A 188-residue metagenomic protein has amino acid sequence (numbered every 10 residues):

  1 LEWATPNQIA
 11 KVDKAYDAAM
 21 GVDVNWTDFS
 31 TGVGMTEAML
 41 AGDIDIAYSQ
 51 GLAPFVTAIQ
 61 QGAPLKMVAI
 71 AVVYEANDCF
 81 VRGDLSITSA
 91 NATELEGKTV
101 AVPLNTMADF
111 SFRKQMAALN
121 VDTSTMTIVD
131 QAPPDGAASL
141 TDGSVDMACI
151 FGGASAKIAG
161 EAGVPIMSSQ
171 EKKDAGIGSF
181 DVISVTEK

Functional and structural regions predicted by a protein language model:
L1, A92-N105: Short loop->beta-strand "edge-of-pocket" segments that line small-molecule binding or catalytic clefts across diverse
E2-D28, V33-G34, T57-Q61, F110-A117: Short, polar/charged alpha-helical segment
I9-A10, D78-T88, G178-K188: A bilobed periplasmic-binding-protein/Venus flytrap-type ligand-binding module shared by bacterial periplasmic
D17-D28, D43-D45, A117-Q131, D142-D146 (+1 more regions): A local structural motif
W26-E37, Q50-A53, V121-D142, G153: Short helix-initiation/N-cap motifs at beta->coil->alpha
M39-L40, A58, L95, S139-T141: Hydrophobic residues within well-ordered alpha-helices
A53, D135-K188: Pocket-lining segment of extracytoplasmic ligand-binding domains
P64-V73, M126-V129, G163-I177: Short beta-strand->loop
